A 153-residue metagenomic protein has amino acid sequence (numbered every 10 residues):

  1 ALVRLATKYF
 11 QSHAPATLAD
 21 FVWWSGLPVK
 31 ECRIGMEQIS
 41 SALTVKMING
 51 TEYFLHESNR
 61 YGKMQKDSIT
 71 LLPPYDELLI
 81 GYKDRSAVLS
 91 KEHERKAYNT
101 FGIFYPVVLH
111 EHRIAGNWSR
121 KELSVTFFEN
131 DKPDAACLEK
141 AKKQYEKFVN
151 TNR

Functional and structural regions predicted by a protein language model:
A1-R153: Long, charged, low-complexity, helical-prone intrinsically disordered regions
